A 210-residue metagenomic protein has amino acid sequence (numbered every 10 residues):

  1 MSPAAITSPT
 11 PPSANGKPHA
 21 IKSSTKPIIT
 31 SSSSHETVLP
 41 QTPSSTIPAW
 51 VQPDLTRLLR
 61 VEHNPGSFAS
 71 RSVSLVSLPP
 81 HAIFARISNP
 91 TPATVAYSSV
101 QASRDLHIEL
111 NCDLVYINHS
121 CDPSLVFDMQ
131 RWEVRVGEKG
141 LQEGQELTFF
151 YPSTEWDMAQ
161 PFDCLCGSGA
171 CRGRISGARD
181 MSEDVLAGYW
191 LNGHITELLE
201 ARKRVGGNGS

Functional and structural regions predicted by a protein language model:
S2-A5, P18, C121, L125-S210: C-terminal SET catalytic tail plus cysteine-rich post-SET Zn-binding segment of SAM-dependent SET-domain
A4, N15-D128: Catalytic cores of histone-lysine modification enzymes
S8-T10: Low-complexity, intrinsically disordered regulatory regions in nuclear gene-regulatory/chromatin proteins
